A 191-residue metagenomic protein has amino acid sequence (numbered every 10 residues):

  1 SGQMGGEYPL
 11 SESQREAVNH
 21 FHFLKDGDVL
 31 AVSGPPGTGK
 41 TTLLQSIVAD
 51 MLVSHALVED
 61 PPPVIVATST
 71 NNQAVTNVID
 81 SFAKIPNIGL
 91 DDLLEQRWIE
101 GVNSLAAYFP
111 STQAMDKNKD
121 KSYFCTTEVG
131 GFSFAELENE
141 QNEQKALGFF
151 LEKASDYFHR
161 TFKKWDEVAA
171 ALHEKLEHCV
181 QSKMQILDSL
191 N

Functional and structural regions predicted by a protein language model:
S1-F23: Pre-P-loop entry segment of helicase/translocase ATPase cores
L24-K25, H55: Secondary-structure edge/capping motif, primarily at the C-terminal ends of alpha-helices and the immediately following
K25-V32, P62-P63: Pre-Walker A (Motif I) flank of P-loop NTPase domains
G37: Walker A (P-loop) phosphate-binding loop of P-loop NTPases
K40: Conserved lysine of the Walker
A49, S54-N191: Alpha-helical nucleic-acid-binding subdomain of P-loop helicases immediately C-terminal to the Walker A/P-loop
